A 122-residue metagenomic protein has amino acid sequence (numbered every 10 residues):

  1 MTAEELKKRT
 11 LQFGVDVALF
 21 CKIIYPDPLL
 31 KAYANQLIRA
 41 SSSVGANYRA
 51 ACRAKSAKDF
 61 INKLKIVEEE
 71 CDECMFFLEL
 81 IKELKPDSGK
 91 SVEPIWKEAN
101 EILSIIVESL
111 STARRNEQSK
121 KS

Functional and structural regions predicted by a protein language model:
M1-S122: Short, C-terminally biased terminal segments at protein or domain edges
